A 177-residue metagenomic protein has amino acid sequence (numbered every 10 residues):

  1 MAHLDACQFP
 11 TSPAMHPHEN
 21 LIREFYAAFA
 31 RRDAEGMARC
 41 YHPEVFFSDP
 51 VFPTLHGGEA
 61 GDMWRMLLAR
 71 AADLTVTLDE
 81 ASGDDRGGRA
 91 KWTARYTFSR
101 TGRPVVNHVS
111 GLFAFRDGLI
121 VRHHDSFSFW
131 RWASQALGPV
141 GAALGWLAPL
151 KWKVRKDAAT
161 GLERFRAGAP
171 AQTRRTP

Functional and structural regions predicted by a protein language model:
A2-E35, R39, P43, R155-P177: Short, low-complexity N-terminal intrinsically disordered segments enriched in polar/charged residues
C7, E19, H42-D49, A60-M63 (+3 more regions): Generic, low-specificity signal for short hydrophobic/alpha-helical stretches with a mild N-terminal bias, encompassing
F9-S12, L68-P177: A beta-strand edge to alpha-helix "cap/lid" segment located at domain peripheries
P17, E59, V105: Soluble or luminal CAZymes and related metallo-dependent hydrolases
I22-F25, M37-A38, V45, A60 (+3 more regions): Hydrophobic pocket/interface hotspot
F25-F29, Y41, F47, F52 (+4 more regions): Aromatic side chains
A34-A38, H42-G88: A solvent-exposed, acidic/Ser-Thr-rich amphipathic alpha-helical stretch
